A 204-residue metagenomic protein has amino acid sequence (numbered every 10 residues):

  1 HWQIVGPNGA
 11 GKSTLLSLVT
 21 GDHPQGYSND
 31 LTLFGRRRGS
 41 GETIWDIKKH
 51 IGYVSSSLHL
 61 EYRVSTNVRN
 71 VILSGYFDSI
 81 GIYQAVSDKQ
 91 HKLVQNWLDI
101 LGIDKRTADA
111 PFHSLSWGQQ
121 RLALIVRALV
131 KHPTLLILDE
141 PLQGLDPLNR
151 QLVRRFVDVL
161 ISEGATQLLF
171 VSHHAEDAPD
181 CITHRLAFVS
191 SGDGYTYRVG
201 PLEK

Functional and structural regions predicted by a protein language model:
V5-P7: The feature captures the beta-strand-to-loop junction immediately N-terminal to the Walker
T20-G21: Helix-to-loop junction immediately C-terminal to a conserved catalytic motif
D30-D46, P111: ABC ATPase NBD Q-loop/coupling interface
S55-S114, Q120: ABC-family P-loop ATPase nucleotide-binding domains
R127-T134: A short, proline-enriched helix->beta-strand linker immediately N-terminal to the Walker B motif in ABC-type P-loop
L136-E140: Catalytic Walker B motif of ABC-type/P-loop ATPase nucleotide-binding domains
P147-L148: Helix N-cap at the start of a conserved alpha-helix in ABC-type nucleotide-binding domains
R155, P179-D180, A187-K204: Conserved beta-strand-loop-alpha-helix hinge in the C-terminal portion of ABC ATPase nucleotide-binding domains
